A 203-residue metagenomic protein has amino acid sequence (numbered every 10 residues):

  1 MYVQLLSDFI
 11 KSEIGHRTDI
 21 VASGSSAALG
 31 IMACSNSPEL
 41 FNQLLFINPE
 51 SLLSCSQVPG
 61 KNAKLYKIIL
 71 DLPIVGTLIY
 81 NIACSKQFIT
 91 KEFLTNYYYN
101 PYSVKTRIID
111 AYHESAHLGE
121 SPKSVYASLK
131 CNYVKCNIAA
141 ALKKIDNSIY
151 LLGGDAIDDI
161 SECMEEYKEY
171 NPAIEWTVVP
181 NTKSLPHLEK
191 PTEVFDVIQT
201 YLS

Functional and structural regions predicted by a protein language model:
M1-V21, S25, D196: Active-site loop/oxyanion-hole signature of alpha/beta-hydrolase fold enzymes
V3, L40-F41, I174, T182: Core-facing hydrophobic residues within beta-strands of well-ordered domains
K11-H16, P38-E39, D146-N147: Active-site acidic short loop of glycosyltransferases
A27-P38, L44: Short glycine-enriched nucleophile-adjacent loop and the immediately C-terminal alpha-helix near the catalytic center
S35, L44-G76: Flexible "cap/lid" loop of the alpha/beta hydrolase fold
C55-G60, N81-K144: Conserved alpha/beta-hydrolase catalytic His-Asp/Glu region
K144-T182: Conserved loop-alpha-helix segment in the C-terminal half of the alpha/beta-hydrolase fold that carries the catalytic
V179-F195: Catalytic histidine-centered segment of alpha/beta-hydrolase-like enzymes
